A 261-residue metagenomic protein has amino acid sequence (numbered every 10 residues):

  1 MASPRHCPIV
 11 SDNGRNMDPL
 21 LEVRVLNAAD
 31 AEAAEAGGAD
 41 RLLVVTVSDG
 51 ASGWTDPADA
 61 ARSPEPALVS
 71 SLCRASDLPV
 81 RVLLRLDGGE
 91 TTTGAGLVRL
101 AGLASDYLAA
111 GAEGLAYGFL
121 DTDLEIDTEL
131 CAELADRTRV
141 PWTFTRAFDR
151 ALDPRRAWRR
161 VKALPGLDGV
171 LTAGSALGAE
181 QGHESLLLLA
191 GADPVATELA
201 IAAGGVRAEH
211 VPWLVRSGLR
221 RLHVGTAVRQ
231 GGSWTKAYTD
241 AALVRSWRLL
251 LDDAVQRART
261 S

Functional and structural regions predicted by a protein language model:
P19-V25, L42-V44, V80-L84, L115-Y117 (+4 more regions): Hydrophobic faces of well-ordered beta-strands that scaffold small-molecule active sites in alpha/beta enzyme cores
V25-S48, A110: Catalytic domains of carbohydrate-active enzymes, especially glycoside hydrolases
A28-G37, T91-D106, D149-L164, L189-G191 (+3 more regions): Catalytic cores of alpha/beta
A29, S48-S76, G94-V98, L120-R137 (+4 more regions): Active-site-adjacent beta->alpha loops and helix N-cap segments on the catalytic face of soluble alpha/beta enzymes
E35-A36, V69-P79, S105-A110, A132-R137 (+2 more regions): Acidic (Asp/Glu)-rich catalytic clusters
G88, P194-S261: C-terminal alpha-helical cap/extension of soluble enzyme domains
R99-F119, I126: Ordered, amphipathic secondary-structure segments that act as subunit-interaction surfaces in large macromolecular
